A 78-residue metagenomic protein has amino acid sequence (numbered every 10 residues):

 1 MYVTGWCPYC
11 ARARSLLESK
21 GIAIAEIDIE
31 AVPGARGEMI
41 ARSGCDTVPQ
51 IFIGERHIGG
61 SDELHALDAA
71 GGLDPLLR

Functional and structural regions predicted by a protein language model:
M1-I27: Local sequence-structure signature of Cys/Sec-based thiol-disulfide redox active-site neighborhoods
G5, S43, H65-D68: Short coil/turn residues that cap or connect secondary-structure elements
Y9-A13, A35, G60-E63, A69: Amphipathic alpha-helical interface surfaces
E18-A23, R36-V48, F52-I58, D62: Structural alpha/beta surface segment adjacent to cysteine/selenocysteine redox centers across thiol/disulfide enzymes
D28-D46, G72-R78: Thioredoxin-like thiol-disulfide oxidoreductase module
I53-R78: Non-catalytic, surface beta->alpha helical segment in thiol-disulfide oxidoreductase systems
